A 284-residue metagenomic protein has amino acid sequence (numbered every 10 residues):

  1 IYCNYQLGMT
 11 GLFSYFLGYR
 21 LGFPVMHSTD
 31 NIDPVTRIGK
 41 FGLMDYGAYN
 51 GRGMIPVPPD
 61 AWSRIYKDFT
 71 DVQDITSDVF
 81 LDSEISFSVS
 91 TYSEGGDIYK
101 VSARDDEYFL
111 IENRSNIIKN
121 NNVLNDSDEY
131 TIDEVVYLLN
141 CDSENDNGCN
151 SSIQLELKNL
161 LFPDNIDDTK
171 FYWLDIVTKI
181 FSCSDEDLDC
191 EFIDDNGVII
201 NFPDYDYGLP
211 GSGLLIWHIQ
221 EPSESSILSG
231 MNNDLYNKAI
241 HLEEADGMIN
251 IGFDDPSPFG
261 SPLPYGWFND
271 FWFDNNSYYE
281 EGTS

Functional and structural regions predicted by a protein language model:
I1-V135: Extracellular hydrolytic enzyme modules, especially secreted metalloproteases of the metzincin/thermolysin-like class
T91-S284: Extracellular low-complexity, Gly/Ser/Thr-rich intrinsically disordered linkers and protease-sensitive activation/hinge
